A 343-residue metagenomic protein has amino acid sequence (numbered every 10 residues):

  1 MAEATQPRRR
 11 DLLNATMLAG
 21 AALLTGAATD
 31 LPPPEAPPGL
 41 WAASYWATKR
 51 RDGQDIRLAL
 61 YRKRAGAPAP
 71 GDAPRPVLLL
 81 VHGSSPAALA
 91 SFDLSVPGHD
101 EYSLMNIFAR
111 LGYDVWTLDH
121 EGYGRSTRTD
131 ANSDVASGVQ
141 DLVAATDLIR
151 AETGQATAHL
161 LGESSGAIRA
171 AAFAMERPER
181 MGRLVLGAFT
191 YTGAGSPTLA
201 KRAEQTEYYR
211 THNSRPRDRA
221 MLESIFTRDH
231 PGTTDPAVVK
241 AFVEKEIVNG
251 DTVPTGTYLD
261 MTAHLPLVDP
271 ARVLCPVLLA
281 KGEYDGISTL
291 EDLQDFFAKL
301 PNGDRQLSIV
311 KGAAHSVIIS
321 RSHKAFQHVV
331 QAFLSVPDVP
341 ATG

Functional and structural regions predicted by a protein language model:
M1-P7: N-terminal secretory signal peptides
D11-D30: N-terminal export signals
P33-P70: N-terminal cap/lid segment of alpha/beta-hydrolase-fold proteins
A69-P74, L78-R110: Short, surface-exposed "cap/lid" segments of acyl-processing enzymes
Q140-T157: Conserved acidic catalytic loop of the alpha/beta-hydrolase fold
T198-A280: Alpha/beta-hydrolase
G286-D292: Conserved alpha/beta-hydrolase "acid-adjacent" motif
A313-H323: Catalytic histidine-centered segment of alpha/beta-hydrolase-like enzymes
